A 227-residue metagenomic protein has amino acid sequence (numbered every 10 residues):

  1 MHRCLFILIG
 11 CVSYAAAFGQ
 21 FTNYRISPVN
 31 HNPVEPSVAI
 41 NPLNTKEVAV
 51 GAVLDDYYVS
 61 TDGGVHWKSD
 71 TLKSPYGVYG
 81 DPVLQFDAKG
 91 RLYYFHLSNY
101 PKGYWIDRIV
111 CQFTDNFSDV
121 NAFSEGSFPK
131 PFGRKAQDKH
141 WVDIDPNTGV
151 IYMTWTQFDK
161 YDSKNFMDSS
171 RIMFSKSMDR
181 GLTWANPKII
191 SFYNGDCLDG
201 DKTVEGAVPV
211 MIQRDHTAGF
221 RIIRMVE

Functional and structural regions predicted by a protein language model:
M1-F21: Bacterial Sec-dependent N-terminal signal peptides
F18-E227: C-terminal PAP-associated
